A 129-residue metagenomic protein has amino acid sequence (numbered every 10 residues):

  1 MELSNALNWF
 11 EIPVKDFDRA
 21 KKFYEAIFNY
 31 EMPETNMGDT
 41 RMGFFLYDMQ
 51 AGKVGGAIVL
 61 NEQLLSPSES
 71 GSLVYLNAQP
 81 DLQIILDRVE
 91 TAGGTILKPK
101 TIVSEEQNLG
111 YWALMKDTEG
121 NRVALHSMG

Functional and structural regions predicted by a protein language model:
E2-L3, I12, P33-N36, E90-G129: Vicinal oxygen chelate
E2-S4, E11-V54: Core segments of cupin and vicinal oxygen chelate
L7-K15, L64-E90, Y111-K116: Vicinal oxygen chelate
A20-Y24, V89, G120: Conserved active-site tyrosine of GNAT-family acetyltransferases
M49-K53, S66-S68, Q107-N108: Short, solvent-exposed loop/turn segments that connect beta-strands within catalytic domains and beta-strand-rich
N61: Pocket-flanking alpha-helical
